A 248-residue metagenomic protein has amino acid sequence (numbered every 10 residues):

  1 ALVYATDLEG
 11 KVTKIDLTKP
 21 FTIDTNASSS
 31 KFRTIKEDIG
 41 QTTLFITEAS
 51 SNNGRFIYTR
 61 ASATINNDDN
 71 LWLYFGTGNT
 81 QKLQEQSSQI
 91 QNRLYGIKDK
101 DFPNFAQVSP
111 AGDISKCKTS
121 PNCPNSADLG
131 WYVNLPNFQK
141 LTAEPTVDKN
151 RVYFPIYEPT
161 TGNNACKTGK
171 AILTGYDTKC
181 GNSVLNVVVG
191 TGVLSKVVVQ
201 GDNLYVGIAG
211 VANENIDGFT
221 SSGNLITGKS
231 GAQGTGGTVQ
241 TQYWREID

Functional and structural regions predicted by a protein language model:
A1-D248: Beta-propeller fold recognition
